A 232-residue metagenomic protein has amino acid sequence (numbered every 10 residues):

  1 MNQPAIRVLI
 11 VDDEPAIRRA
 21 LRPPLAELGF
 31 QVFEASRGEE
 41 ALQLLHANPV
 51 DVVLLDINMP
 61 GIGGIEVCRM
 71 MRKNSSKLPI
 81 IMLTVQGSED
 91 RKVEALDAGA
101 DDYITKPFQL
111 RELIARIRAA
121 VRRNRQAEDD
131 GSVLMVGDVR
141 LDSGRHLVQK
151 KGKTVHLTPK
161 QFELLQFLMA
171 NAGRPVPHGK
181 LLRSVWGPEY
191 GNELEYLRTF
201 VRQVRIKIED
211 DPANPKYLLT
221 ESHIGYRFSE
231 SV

Functional and structural regions predicted by a protein language model:
P4-R7, A119-P175, G179: Short, Lys/Arg-enriched segments at the junction into DNA-binding effector domains of transcriptional regulators
R19-E27: Charged docking surfaces used in two-component/phosphorelay signaling
G29-S36, L44: Short hydrophobic/Thr-rich beta-strand motif most characteristic of the beta2 strand and flanking loop of CheY-like
S36-E40, G63-E66: Acidic catalytic/metal-coordinating carboxylates
N48-L54: Active-site beta3 strand of CheY-like receiver
M59: Receiver (REC) domain active-site loop signature in two-component systems and cognate sites in sensor histidine kinases
R69-M135: Basic, amphipathic DNA-recognition helix from helix-turn-helix-like DNA-binding domains
G131, H156, V201, R205-V232: DNA-binding patch around the recognition helix
